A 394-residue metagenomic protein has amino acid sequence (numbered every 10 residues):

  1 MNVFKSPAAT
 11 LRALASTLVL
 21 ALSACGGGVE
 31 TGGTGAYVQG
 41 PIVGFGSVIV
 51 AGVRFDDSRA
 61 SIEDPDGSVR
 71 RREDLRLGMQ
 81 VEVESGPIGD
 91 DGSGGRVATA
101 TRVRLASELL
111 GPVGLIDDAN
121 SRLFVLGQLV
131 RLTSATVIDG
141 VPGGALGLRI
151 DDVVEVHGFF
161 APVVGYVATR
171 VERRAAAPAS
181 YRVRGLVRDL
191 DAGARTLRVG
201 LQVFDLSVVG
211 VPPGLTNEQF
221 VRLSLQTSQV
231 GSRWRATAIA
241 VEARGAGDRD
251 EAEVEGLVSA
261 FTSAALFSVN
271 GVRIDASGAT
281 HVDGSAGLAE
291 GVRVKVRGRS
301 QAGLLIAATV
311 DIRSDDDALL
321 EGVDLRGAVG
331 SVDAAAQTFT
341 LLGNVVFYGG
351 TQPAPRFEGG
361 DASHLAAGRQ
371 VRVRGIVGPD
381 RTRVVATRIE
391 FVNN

Functional and structural regions predicted by a protein language model:
N2-A15: Bacterial N-terminal signal peptides that target proteins for export
N2-F4, L20-T351, R356-N394: Short, flexible, surface-exposed loop segments at domain boundaries
